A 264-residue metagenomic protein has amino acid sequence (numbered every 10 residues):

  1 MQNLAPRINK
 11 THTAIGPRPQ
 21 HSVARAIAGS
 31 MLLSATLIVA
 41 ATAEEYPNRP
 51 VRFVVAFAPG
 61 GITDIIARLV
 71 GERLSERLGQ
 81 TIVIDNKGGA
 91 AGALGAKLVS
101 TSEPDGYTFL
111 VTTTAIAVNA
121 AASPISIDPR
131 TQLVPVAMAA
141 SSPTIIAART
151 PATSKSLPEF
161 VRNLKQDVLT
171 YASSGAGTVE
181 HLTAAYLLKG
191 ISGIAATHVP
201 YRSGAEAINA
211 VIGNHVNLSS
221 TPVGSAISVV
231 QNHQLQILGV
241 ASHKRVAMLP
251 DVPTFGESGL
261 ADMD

Functional and structural regions predicted by a protein language model:
A26-L37: Bacterial N-terminal signal peptides
R49-A58, I82-V83, T108-V111, V134 (+1 more regions): Short, well-ordered beta-strand elements
F53-I66, A90, A172-V179: Extracytoplasmic "Venus flytrap"
Q80, S102-L110, D167-L169, I212-S220 (+1 more regions): Alpha-to-beta junction loops
K87-G95, S141-S142, H198-N209, P222-S225: Short helix-initiation/N-cap motifs at beta->coil->alpha
T101-Y107, A120-E206, F255-L260: Hinge/capping helix and adjacent helix->loop/strand transition within the periplasmic-binding protein
V111-I116, G204, T221-A226, A241-H243: Beta->alpha turn/N-cap motifs
S141, A226-D264: C-terminal lobe and pocket-closing loops of periplasmic/extracytoplasmic Venus-flytrap solute-binding proteins
